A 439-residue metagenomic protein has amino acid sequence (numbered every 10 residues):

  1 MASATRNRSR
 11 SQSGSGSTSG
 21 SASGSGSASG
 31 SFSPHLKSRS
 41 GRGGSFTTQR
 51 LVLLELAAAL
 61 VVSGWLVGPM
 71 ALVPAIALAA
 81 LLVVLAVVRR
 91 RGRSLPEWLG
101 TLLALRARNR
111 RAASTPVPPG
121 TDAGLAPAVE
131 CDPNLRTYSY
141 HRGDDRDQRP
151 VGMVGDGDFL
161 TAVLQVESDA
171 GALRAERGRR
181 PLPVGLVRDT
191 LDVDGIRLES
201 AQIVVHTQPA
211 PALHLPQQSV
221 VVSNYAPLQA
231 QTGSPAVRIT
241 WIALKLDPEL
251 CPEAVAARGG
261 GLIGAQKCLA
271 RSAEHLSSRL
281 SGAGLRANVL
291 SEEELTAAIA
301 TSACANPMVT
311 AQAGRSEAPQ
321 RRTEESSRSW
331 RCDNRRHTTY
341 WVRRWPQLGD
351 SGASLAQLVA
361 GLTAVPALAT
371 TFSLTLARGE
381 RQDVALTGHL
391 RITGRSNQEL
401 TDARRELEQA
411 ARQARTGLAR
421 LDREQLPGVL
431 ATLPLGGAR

Functional and structural regions predicted by a protein language model:
M1-A123: N-terminal alpha-helical membrane-insertion module
L36-V83, P118-D147, V151-D156, V237-I239 (+1 more regions): Solvent-exposed, charged interface segments at domain starts and junctions
W65, L125-C131, V166-A170, H206-Q208 (+2 more regions): Generic detector of short, locally flexible boundary/turn motifs and exposed helical patches
V67-A71, P96, D144, Q218-S223 (+3 more regions): Short, structured coil/loop segments at alpha-helix boundaries
V87-L182, D192: N-terminal topogenic membrane-targeting module
R106-A128, T190-L215, S329-W341: Short, charge-rich amphipathic segments
Y140-I299, M308: Structured extramembrane domains adjacent to transmembrane segments
P227-R439: Membrane-proximal, solvent-exposed terminal domains/tails of membrane-associated proteins
